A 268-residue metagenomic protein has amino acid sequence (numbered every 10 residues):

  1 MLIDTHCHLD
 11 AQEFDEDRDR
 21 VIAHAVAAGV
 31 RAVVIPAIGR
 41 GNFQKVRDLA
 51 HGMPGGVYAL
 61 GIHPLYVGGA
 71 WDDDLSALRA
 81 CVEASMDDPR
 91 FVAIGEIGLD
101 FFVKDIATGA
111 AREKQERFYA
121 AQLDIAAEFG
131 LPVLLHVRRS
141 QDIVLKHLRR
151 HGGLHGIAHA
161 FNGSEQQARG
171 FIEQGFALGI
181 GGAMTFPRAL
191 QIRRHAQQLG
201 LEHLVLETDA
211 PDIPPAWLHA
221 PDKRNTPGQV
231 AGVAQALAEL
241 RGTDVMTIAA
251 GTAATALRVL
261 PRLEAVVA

Functional and structural regions predicted by a protein language model:
M1-A268: Mid-domain alpha/beta scaffold segments of enzyme catalytic cores
